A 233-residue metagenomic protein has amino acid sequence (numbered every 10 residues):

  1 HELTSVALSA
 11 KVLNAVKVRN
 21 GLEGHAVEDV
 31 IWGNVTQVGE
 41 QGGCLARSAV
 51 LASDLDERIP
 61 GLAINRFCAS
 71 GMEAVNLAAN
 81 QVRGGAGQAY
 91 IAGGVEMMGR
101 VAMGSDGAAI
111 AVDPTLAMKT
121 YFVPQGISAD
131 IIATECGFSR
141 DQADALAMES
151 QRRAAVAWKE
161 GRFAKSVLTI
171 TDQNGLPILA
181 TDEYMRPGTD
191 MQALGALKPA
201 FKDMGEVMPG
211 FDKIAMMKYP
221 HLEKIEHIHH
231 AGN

Functional and structural regions predicted by a protein language model:
E2-A111, V167-T181: Conserved beta-ketoacyl condensing-enzyme motif
E2-K11, R19, A145-N233: N-terminal extracellular/periplasmic Venus flytrap/periplasmic-binding protein-like
V6, C68, M118-G126, D144 (+1 more regions): Short-chain dehydrogenase/reductase
K11, A15, S48, A52 (+5 more regions): Alpha-helical scaffold segments in soluble metabolic enzymes
R58-C68, L116, A143, K224-G232: Short pre-catalytic strand/loop immediately N-terminal to key active-site residues, enriched for Gly-Thr
I64-V95, A133-F163, N233: Active-site-proximal alpha-helical scaffold in enzymes
E96, V101-M103, G107-A109, G126 (+3 more regions): Conserved N-terminal phosphate-binding loop of PLP-dependent enzymes in the Aspartate aminotransferase
G107-D141: A glycine/threonine-rich phosphate-anchoring loop and its flanking beta-alpha core in nucleotide/phosphate-binding
